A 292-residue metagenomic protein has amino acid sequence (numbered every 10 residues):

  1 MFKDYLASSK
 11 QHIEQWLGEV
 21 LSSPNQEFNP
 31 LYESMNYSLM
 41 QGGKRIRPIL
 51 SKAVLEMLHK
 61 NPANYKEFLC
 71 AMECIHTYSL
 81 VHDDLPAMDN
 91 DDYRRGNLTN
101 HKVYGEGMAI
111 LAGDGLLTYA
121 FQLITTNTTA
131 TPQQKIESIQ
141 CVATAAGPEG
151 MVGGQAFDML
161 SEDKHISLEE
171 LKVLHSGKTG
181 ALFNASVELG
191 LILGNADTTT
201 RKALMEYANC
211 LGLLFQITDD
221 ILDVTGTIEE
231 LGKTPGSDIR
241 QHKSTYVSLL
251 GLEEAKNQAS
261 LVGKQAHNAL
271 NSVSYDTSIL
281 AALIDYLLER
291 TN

Functional and structural regions predicted by a protein language model:
M1-Q15: N-terminal leader/targeting segments and the immediately adjacent pre-domain N-terminus
H12, W16, L21, N25-L270 (+1 more regions): Mg2+-dependent prenyl diphosphate-binding active-site environment of isoprenoid biosynthetic enzymes
Y275, E289-N292: Generic C-terminal helix-cap and adjacent flexible tail
